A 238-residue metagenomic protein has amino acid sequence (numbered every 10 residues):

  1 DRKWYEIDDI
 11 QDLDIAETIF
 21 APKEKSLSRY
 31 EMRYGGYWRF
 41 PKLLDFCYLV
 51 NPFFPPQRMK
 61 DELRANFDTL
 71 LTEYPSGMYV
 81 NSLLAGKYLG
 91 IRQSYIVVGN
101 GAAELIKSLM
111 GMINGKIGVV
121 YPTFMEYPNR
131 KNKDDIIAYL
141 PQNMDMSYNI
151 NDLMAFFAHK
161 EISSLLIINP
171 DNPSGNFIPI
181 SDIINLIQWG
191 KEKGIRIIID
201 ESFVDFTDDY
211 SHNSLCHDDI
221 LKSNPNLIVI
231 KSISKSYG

Functional and structural regions predicted by a protein language model:
D1: Catalytic-core segments of class I nucleotidyltransferases/pyrophosphorylases that form NMP-activated intermediates
Y5-D8: Conserved active-site beta-strand element of glycosyltransferases/polysaccharide synthases
A21-E73, K160-E161: N-terminal "arm"/small-domain region of PLP-dependent enzymes with the aminotransferase-like
L44, V97, K116-G118: Conserved beta-strand elements of the Class I
D61-E104: Conserved N-terminal alpha-helix of the aminotransferase class I/II PLP-enzyme fold
G111-I167: PLP-dependent aminotransferase-like
S147-K160, P173-S236: Active-site pre-lysine segment of PLP-dependent enzymes
